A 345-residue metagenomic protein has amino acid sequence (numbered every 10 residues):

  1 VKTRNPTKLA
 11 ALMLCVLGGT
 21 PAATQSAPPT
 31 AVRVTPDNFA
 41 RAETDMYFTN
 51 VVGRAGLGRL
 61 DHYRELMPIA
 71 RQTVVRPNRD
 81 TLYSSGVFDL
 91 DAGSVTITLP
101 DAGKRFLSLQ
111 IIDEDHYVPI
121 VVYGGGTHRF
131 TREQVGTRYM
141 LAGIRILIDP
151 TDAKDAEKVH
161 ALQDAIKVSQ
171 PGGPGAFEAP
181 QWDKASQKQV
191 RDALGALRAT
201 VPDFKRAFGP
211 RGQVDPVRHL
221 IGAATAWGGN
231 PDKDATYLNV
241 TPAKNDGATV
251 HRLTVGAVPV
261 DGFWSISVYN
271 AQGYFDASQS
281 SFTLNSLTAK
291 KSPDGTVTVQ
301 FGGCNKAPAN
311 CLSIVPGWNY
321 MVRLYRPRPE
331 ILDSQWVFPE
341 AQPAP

Functional and structural regions predicted by a protein language model:
V1-K2, Q25: Initiator methionine at the very start of the polypeptide chain
K2-A10: Bacterial N-terminal signal peptides that target proteins for export
T3, C15, T98-D101: Long, low-complexity, intrinsically disordered polar/charged segments
A10-G19: Bacterial N-terminal signal peptides
T20-T24: Sec/Tat signal peptide C-region and signal peptidase I cleavage site
Q25-P345: A compositional/structural signature for long, glycine/proline-rich flexible linkers and loops on extracytoplasmic
